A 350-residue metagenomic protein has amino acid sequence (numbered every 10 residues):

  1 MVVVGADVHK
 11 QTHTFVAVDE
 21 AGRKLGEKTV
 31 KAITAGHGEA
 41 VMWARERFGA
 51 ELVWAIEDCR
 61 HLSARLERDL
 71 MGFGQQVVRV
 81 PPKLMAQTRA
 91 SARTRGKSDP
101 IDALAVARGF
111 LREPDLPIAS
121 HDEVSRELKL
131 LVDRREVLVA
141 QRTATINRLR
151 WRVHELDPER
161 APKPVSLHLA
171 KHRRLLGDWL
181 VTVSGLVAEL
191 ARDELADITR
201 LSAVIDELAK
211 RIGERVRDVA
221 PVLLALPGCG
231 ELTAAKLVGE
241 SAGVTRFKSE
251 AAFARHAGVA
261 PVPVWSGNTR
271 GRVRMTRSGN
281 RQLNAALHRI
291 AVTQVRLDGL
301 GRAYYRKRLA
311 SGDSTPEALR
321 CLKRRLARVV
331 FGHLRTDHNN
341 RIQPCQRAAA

Functional and structural regions predicted by a protein language model:
M1-D19, V106, L138: Gly/Thr-rich phosphate-binding beta-strand-loop-beta motif of the actin/hexokinase/Hsp70
K10-A35: Short glycine-rich, Thr/Ser-proximal phosphate-binding strand/loop in the N-terminal lobe of ATP-dependent enzymes
A35-V53: Short, basic/hydrophobic alpha-helical segments
A55-R65: Acidic, metal-coordinating catalytic cores used for nucleic-acid/nucleotide bond scission and strand-transfer chemistry
V78-I118, R126, L130, K171 (+1 more regions): Short alpha-helix plus adjacent loop in nuclease-associated cores
L131-V222: Glycine-rich, often acidic, oxyanion-interacting loops/wings at catalytic, nucleic-acid, or phospho-protein interfaces
A225, E231-L232, K236-T315, A350: Phosphate-backbone recognition surface of nucleic-acid-processing proteins
R296-A350: Acidic, carboxylate-rich catalytic segments that either coordinate divalent cations
